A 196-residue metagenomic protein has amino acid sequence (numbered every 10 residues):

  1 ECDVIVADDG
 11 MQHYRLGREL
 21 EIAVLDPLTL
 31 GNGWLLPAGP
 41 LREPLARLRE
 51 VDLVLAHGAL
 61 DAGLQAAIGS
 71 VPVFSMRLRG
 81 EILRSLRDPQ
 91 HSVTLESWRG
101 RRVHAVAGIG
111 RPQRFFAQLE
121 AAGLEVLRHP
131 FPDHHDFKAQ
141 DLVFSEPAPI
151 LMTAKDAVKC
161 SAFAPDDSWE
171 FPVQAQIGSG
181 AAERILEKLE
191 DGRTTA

Functional and structural regions predicted by a protein language model:
E1, A139-P147, L151: Conserved motor-coupling elements within RecA-like helicase/translocase cores
E1-G69: Phosphate/Mg2+-binding loops and adjacent switch elements in nucleotide/diphosphate-handling enzyme cores
D8, V51, M76, G108 (+1 more regions): Residue-level signal for inorganic ion chemistry
V24, A105-V106, L151-T153: Short hydrophobic segments within beta-strands
L25, M76, H129, F171-V173: Hydrophobic residues at beta-strand termini and immediately following loops that shape nucleotide-binding pockets
L60-D88: Canonical P-loop GTPase G-domain recognition
E81-H134, K138-A139, D156, Q176 (+3 more regions): Redox- and metal-dependent alpha/beta enzyme cores, enriched for Fe-S-associated oxidoreductases and cofactor-handling
P147-P149, K155-A196: Generic C-terminus detector
